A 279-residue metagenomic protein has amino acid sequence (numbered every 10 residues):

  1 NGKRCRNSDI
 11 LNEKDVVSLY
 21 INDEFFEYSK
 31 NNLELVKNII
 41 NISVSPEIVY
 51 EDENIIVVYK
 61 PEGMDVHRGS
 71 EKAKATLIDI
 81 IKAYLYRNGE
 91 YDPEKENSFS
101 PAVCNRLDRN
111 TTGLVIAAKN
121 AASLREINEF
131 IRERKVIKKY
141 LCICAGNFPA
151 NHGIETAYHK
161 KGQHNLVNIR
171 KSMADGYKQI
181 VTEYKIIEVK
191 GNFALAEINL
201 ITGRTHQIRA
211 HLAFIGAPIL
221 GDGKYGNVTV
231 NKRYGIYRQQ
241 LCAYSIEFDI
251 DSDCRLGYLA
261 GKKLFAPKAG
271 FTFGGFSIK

Functional and structural regions predicted by a protein language model:
N1-G2, I215: Short strand-turn-strand beta-turns centered on an Asx-Gly dipeptide
G2-Q163, T272-F276: RNA pseudouridine synthases
R6-I10, E197, R238: Short, surface-exposed secondary-structure edge patches
S8, K185-I186: Beta-strand-rich interaction surfaces with strong enrichment in secreted/lumenal proteins
D23-E24, N41-P46, H164, N168-I169 (+6 more regions): Pseudouridine synthases involved in rRNA/tRNA modification
